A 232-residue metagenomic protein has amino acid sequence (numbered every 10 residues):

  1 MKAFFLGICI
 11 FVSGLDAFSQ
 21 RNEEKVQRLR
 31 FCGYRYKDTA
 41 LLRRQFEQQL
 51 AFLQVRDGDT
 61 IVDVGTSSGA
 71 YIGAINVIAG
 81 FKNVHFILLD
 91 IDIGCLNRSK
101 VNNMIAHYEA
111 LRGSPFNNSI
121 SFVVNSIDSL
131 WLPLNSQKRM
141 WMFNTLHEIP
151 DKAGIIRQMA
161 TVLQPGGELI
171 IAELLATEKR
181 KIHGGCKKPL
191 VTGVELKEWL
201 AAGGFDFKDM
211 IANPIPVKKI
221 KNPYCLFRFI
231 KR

Functional and structural regions predicted by a protein language model:
M1-R21: Bacterial Sec-dependent N-terminal signal peptides
Q20-L53: Class I SAM-dependent methyltransferase Rossmann-like catalytic core, especially the SAM/SAH-binding loop
R21-L29, G33-Y34, F122, G167-R228: C-terminal alpha-helical "lid/dimerization" subdomain adjacent to the S-adenosyl-L-methionine
L50-R56, I78, L130: Glycine-rich helix-loop-beta junction characteristic of Rossmann-like nucleotide cofactor-binding loops
D59, V84, G167: Glycine-centered, small-residue-biased loops immediately flanking beta-strands in adenine/cofactor-binding cores
V62-L130: Class I SAM-dependent methyltransferase SAM/SAH-binding core
Q137-K152: A short SAM/SAH-binding and catalytic strip from SAM-dependent methyltransferases
A153-E168: A short glycine-rich, Lys/Arg-flanked "PGG" loop and its adjoining helix->strand segment in the class I
